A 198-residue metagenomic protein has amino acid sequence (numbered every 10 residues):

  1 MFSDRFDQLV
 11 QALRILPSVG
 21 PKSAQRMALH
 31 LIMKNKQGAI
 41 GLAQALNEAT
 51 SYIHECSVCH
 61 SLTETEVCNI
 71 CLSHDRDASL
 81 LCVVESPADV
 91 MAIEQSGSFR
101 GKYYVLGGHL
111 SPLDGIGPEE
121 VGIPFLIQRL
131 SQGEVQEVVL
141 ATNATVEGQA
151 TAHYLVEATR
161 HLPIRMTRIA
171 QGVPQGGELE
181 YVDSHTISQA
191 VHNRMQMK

Functional and structural regions predicted by a protein language model:
M1-F6, Q11, I15, Q25-V90 (+1 more regions): Cys/His-rich Zn2+-binding cysteine-cluster or related metal-binding knuckle/ribbon modules and their
F2, N35, R100, I127-V139 (+1 more regions): Long C-terminal interaction/binding lobes of large macromolecular proteins
D7-Q11, Q25-L29, I40, Q44 (+7 more regions): Solvent-exposed alpha-helical segments within well-ordered globular domains of core cellular machineries
P17, K36, A49, S61 (+3 more regions): Conserved phosphate/pyrophosphate-binding and hydrolysis machinery centered on Walker-type P-loop NTPases, extending
A24, L72-A141: Extended interfacial segments that mediate partner engagement and assembly in macromolecular machines
E55, V67, D89, L106-H109 (+4 more regions): Glycine-rich, flexible loop/turn motifs
C68, I93, Q149-T151: Short glycine-/acidic-enriched loop or helix-start segments at secondary-structure transitions that form or flank
